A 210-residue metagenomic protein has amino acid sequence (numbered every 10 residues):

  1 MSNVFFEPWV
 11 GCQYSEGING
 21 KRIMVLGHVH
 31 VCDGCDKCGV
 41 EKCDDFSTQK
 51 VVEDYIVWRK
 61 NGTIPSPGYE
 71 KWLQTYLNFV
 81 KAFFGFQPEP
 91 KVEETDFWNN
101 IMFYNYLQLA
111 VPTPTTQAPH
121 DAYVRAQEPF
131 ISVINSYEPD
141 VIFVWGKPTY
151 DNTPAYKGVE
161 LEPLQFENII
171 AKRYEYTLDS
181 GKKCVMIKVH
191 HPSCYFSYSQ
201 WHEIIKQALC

Functional and structural regions predicted by a protein language model:
S2-Y137, V141, T149: A polyanion-binding, active-site-adjacent surface
V25, F143, M186-K188: Structural motif
Q117-I131, Y150-C210: C-terminal capping/extension of enzyme domains
V141-I142, L161: Secondary-structure boundary/capping signal
G146: Short secondary-structure boundary segments
